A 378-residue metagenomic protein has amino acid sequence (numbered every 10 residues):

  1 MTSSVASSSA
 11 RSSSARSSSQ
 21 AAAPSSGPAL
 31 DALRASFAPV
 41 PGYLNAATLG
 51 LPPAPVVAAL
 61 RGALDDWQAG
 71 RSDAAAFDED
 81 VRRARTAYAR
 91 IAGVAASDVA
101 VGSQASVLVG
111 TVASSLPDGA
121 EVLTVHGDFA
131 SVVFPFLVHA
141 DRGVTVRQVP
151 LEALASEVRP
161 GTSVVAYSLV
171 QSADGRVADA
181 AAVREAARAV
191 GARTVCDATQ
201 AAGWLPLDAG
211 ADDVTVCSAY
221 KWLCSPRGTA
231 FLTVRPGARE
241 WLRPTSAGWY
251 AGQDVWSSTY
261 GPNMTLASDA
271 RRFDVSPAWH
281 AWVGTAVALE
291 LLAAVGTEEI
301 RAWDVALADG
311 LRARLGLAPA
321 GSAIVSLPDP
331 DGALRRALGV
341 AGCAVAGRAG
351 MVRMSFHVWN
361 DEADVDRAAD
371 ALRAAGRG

Functional and structural regions predicted by a protein language model:
M1-V5, S17-G378: Pyridoxal 5′-phosphate
